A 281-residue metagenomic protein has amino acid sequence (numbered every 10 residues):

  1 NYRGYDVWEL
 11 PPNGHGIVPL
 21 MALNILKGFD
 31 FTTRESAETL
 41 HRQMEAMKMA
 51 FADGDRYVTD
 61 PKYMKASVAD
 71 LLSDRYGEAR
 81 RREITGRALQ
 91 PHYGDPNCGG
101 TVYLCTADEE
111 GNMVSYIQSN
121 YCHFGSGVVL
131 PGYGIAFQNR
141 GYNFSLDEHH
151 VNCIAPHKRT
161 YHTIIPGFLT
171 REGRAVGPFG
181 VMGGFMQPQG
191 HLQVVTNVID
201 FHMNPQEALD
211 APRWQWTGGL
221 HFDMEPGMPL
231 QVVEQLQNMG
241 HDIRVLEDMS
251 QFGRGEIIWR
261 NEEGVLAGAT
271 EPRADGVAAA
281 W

Functional and structural regions predicted by a protein language model:
N1-Q43: Structured, charged N-terminal subsegments at the starts of enzyme catalytic cores and at intra-chain domain/subunit
E9-I17, L169-M186: Extended C-terminal regions of large enzymes
L10-N13, Y93-N97, A155-Y161, L246-S250: Short Gly/Pro-enriched turn/cap motifs at secondary-structure boundaries
K27, V181-M203: Alpha-helical support elements that line or immediately flank enzyme active sites and cofactor-binding pockets
F29-N120, G132-Y133, R140, E247: Internal maturation/activation junctions in enzymes
L40, E110, K158, H191 (+1 more regions): Extended C-terminal subregions enriched in glycine
I84-H92, S145-I154, M239-D242: Short Pro/Gly-enriched beta-strand edge/turn motifs at strand-loop
N112-G177, F201, P205: Active-site rim segments in enzyme catalytic domains, especially the processed small/beta chain of N-terminal
